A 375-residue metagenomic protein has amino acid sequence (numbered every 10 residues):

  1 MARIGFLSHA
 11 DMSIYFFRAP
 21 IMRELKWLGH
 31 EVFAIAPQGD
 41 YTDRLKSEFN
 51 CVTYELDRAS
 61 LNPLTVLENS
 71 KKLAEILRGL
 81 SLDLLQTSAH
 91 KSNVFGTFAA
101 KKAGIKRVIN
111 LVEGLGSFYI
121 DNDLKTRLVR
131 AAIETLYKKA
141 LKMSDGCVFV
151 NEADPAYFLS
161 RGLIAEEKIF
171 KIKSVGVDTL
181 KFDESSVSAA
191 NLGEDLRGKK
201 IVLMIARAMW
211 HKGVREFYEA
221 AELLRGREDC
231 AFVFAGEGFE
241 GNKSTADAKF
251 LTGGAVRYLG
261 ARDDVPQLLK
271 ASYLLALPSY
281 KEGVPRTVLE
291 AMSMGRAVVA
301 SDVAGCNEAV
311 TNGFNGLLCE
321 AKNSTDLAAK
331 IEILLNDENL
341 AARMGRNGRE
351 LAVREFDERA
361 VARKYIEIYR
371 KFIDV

Functional and structural regions predicted by a protein language model:
M1, L61-T65, L159-S160, E167-F170 (+2 more regions): Acidic anion/phosphate-binding donor-loop and adjacent secondary structure in glycosyltransferase catalytic cores
Y15-P20, K200, M204-L223, L317 (+1 more regions): A conserved mid-protein helix/loop that constitutes part of the nucleotide-sugar donor-binding site
D40, K142-I169, G176-K181: A short, active-site helix/loop in glycosyltransferases that binds the activated sugar's phosphate group
G116, A153-D154, K171-V187, R207 (+2 more regions): Short beta-strand->alpha-helix junction loop in the catalytic core of nucleotide-activated group-transfer enzymes
A261, Y280: Aromatic "clamp/platform" in nucleotide-sugar-dependent glycosyltransferases that forms part of the donor/acceptor
A297-A300, V310: Short hydrophobic beta-strand element within catalytic cores of glycosyltransferases and related nucleotide-activated
N312-G313, L317-S324, I333-N339: Conserved acidic donor-binding segment of nucleotide-sugar-dependent glycosyltransferases
D326, I333, L340-E355, V361-E367 (+1 more regions): A short, well-ordered alpha-helix in the C-terminal region of glycosyltransferases
